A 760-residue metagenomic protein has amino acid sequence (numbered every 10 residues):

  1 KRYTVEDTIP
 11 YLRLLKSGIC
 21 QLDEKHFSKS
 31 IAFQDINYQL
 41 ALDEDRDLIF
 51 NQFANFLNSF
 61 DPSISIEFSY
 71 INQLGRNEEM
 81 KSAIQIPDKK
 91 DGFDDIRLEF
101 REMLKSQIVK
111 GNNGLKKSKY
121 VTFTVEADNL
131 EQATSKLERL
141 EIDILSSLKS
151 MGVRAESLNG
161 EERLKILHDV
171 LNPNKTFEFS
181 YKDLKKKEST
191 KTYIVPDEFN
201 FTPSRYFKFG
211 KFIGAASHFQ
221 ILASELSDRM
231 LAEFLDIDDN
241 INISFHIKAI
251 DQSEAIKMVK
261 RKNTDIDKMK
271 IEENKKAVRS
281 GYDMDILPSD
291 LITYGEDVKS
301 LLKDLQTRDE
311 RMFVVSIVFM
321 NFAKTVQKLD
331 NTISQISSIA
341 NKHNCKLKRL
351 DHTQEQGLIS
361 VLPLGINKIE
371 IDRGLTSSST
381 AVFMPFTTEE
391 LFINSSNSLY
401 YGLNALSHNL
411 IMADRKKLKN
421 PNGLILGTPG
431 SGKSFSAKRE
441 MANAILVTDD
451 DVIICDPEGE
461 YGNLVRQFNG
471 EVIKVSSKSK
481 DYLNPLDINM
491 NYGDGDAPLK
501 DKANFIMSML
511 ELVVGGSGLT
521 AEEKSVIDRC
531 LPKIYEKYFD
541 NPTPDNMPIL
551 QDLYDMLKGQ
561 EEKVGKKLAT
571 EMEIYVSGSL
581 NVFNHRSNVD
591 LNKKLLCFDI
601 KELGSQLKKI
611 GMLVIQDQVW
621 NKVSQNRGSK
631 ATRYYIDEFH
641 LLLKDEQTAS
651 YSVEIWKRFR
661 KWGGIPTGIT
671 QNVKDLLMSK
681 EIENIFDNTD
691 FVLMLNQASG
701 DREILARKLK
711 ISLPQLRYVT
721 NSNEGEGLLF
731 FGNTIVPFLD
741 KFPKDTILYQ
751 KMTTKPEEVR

Functional and structural regions predicted by a protein language model:
K1-T388: Extended, folded cores of ATP/NTP-driven motor/assembly subunits in large transport and secretion machines
I36, D43-P62, Q73, E233-D236 (+13 more regions): P-loop NTPase motor domains
I425: Hydrophobic anchor at the beta1->P-loop junction of P-loop NTPases
K433: Conserved lysine of the Walker
S436: Hydrophobic positions on the alpha1 helix immediately C-terminal to the Walker A/P-loop
N443-I453: Post-Walker A helix-loop "phosphate-sensing" segment adjacent to the P-loop in P-loop NTPases
N469-I473, E681-M694: A short helix-turn-beta junction within AAA+ P-loop NTPase domains corresponding to the substrate/partner-engaging
L709-R760: Conserved P-loop NTPase
